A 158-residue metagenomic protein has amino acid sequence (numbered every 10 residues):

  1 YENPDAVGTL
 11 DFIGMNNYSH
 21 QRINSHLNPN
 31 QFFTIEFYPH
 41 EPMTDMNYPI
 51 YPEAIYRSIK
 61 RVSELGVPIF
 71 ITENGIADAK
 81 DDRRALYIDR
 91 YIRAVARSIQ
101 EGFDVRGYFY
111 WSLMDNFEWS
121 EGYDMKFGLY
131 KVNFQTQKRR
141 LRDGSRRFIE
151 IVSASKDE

Functional and structural regions predicted by a protein language model:
Y1-E158: Non-catalytic scaffold segments within catalytic domains of secreted glycoside hydrolases
